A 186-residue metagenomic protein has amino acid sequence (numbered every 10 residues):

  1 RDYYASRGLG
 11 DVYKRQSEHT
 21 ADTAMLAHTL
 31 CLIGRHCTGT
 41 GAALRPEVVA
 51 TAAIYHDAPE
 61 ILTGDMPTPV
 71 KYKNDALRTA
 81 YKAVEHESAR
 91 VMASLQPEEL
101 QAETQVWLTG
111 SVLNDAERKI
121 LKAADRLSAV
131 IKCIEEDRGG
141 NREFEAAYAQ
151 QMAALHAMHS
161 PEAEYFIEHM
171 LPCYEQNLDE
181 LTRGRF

Functional and structural regions predicted by a protein language model:
D2-Y13: Single conserved hydrophobic/aromatic residue that forms the stacking wall/gate of nucleotide- or nucleobase-binding
K14-V48: Alpha-helical phosphate/pyrophosphate-handling elements in metalloenzyme active cores
M25-C31, P46-M66, K122, R126-A129: Active-site alpha-helical segments that house and flank conserved acidic catalytic motifs for diphosphate chemistry
C31-R35, I61-V70, A93-Q105: Membrane-helix exit/interface motif
G34-I54, D65-A80: Hydrophobic/aromatic-rich structural module bridging two neighboring secondary-structure elements via a short loop
G39-T40, L44-A50, L95-R138: Histidine/acidic-rich helix-loop-helix segments that form or flank divalent-metal centers in metalloenzyme catalytic
D57-S88, M92, E135-F144: Acidic, Mg2+-coordinating active-site segments of isoprenoid diphosphate-utilizing enzymes
V112-F186: Divalent metal-dependent phosphate-bond-processing catalytic cores, especially two-metal-ion Mg2+/Mn2+ enzymes that act
